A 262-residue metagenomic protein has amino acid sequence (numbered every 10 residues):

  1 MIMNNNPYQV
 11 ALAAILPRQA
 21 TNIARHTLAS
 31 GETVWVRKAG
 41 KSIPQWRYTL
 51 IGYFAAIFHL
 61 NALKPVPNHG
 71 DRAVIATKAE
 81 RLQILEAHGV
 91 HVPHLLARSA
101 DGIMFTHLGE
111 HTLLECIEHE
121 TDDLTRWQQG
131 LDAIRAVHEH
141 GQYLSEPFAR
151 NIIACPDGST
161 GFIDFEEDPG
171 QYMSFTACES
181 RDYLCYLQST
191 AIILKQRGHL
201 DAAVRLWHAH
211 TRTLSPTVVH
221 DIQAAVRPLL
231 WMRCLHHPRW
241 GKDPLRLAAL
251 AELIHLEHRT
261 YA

Functional and structural regions predicted by a protein language model:
M1-R25, L229, H236-R239, D243: Juxta-kinase regulatory segment immediately upstream of eukaryotic protein kinase catalytic domains
N22-A73: ATP-binding glycine-rich loop module of kinase domains
K41-S42, E110, T160, E167-Q171: Activation segment
R47, A55-H59, N68-E86, V90-Q128: Conserved structural core of kinase catalytic domains
L85, I134-V137: Conserved hydrophobic alpha-helix
E139-A149: Catalytic-loop of the protein kinase fold
F148-C155, G161: Conserved protein-kinase catalytic-loop segment immediately C-terminal to the catalytic Asp of the HRD motif
C155, F165-A262: C-lobe/activation-segment region of protein kinase-like
